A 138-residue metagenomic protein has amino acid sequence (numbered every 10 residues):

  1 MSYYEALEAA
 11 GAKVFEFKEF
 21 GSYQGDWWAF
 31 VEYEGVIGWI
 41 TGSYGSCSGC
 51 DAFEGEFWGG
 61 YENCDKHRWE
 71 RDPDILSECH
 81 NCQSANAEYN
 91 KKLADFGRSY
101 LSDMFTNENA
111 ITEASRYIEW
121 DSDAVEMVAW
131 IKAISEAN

Functional and structural regions predicted by a protein language model:
S2-A10: Cysteine-dependent deubiquitinase/ubiquitin-like isopeptidase catalytic cores across multiple families
Y3-Y4, Y23, Y33, Y44 (+4 more regions): Sequence-level detector for tyrosine residue identity
G11-Y44: Amphipathic, interaction-prone secondary-structure segments
W39-G59: Short linear, low-complexity motifs centered on an aromatic residue
F53-N138: Low-complexity intrinsically disordered segments
